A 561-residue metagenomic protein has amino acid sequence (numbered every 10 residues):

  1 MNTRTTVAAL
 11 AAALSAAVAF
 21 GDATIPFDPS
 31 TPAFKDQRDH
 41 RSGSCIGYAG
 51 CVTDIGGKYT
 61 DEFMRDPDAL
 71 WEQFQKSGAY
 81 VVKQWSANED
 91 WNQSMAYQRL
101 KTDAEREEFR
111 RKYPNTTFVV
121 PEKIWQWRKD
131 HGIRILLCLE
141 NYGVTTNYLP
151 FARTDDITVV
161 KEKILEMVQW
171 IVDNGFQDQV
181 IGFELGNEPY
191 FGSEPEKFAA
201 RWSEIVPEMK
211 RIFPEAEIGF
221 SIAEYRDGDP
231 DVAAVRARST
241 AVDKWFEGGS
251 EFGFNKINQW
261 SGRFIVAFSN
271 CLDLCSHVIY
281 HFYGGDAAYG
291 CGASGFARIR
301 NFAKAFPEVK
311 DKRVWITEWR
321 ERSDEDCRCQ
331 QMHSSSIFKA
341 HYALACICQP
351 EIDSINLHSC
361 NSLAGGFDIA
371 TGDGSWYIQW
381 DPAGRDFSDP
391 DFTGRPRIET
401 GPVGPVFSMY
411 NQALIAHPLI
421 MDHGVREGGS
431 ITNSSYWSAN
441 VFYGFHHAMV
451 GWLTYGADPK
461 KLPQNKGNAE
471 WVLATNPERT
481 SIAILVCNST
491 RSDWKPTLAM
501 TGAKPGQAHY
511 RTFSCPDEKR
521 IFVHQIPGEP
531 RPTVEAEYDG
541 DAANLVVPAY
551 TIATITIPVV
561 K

Functional and structural regions predicted by a protein language model:
A8-A17: Bacterial N-terminal signal peptides
A19-G21: Boundary at the C-terminal end of the N-terminal hydrophobic targeting segment
T24-V159, E184-L185, P189-Y190, A223: N-terminal substrate-binding region of glycoside hydrolase catalytic domains
I135-V172, E184, F191-S193, E217-Q259: Active-site-adjacent "subsite" loops/lids of carbohydrate-active enzymes
P195-Y342, C346-Q349, I369: Noncatalytic carbohydrate-binding groove/subsite architecture in carbohydrate-active enzymes
R320-A469: Aromatic/acidic polysaccharide-binding cleft in carbohydrate-active enzymes
S435-A508, F513-D517, Y550-T556: Carbohydrate-binding surface patches
G528-K561: C-terminal beta-strand-rich structural cap/linker in extracellular carbohydrate-active enzymes
